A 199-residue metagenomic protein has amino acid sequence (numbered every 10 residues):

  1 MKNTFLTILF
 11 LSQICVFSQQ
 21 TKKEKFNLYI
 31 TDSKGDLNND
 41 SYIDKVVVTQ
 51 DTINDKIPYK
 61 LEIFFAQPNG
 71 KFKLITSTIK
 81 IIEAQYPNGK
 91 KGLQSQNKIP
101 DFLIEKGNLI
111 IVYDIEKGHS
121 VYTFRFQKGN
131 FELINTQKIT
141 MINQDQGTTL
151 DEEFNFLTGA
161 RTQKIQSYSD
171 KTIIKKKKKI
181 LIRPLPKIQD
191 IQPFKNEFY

Functional and structural regions predicted by a protein language model:
M1-K22: Bacterial Sec-dependent N-terminal signal peptides
T4, F102-Y199: Acidic, small-residue rich beta-repeat scaffolds with periodic aromatic anchors
T21-E24, D51-K56, V112-I115: Short consensus segments that form the blades of beta-propeller domains, in both extracellular/periplasmic
K23-T31, K80-Q96: Repeat-based blade/solenoid architectures
L28-D40, Q96-E105: Beta-propeller blade termini
L37-Q50, E105-V112: Acidic/hydrophobic-patterned starts of short beta strands in beta-sheet-rich repeat architectures
K56-I79, V121-K128: Beta-propeller blade repeat segments, especially FG-GAP/WD-type strand-to-loop junctions in 6- to 7-bladed propeller
K73-G89, N135-T149: A short, surface-exposed interaction/processing loop segment used at functional sites
